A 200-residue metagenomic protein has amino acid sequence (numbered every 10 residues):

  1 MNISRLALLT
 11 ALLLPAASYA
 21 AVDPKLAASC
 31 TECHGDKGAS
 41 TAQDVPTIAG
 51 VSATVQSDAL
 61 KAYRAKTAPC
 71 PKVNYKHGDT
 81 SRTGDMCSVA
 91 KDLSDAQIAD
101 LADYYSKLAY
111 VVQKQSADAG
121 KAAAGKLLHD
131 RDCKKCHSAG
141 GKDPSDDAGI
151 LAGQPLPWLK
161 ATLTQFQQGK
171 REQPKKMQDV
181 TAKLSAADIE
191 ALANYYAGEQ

Functional and structural regions predicted by a protein language model:
N2-L9: Sec-dependent signal peptide recognition, specifically the positively charged N-region followed immediately by
P15-A17: N-terminal signal peptide c-region/cleavage motif recognized by signal peptidases
Y19-K37, Q113, A117-A139: Sequence/structural segment immediately N-terminal to covalent heme-attachment motifs in c-type and related
A28, T54, D58-K61, A99 (+7 more regions): Solvent-exposed, polar/charged alpha-helical surfaces in well-ordered, non-transmembrane soluble domains, broadly
A28-A65: The feature marks the first
T41-A49, Y63-I98, Y105-L108, Q115-D118 (+2 more regions): Axial heme c-ligation environment in periplasmic c-type cytochrome domains
I150-P157, T162, K175-K176: C-terminal cap of thioredoxin/glutaredoxin-like
